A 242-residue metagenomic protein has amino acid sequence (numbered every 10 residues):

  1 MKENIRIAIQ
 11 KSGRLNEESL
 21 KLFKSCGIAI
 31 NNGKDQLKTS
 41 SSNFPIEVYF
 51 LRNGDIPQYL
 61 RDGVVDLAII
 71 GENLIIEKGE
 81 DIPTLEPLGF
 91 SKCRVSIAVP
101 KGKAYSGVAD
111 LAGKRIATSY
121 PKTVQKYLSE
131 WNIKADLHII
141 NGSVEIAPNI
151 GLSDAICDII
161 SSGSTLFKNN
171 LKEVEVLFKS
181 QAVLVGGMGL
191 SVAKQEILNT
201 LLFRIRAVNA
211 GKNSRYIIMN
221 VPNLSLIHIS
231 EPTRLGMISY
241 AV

Functional and structural regions predicted by a protein language model:
E3-L15, L22, C26, V108-Y120 (+1 more regions): Short loop->beta-strand "edge-of-pocket" segments that line small-molecule binding or catalytic clefts across diverse
E18-N43, P87, V108, P121-L137: Ligand-binding cleft/hinge of the Venus flytrap
G33-Q58, D136-P148: Short helix-initiation/N-cap motifs at beta->coil->alpha
Y49, D66-G71, D154-I160: Paired acidic/hydrophobic, glycine-rich loop segments that form the ligand-binding mouth/hinge of periplasmic-binding
E72, D81-K134, M188-V192, N199-F203: A conserved helix-loop-strand patch within extracytoplasmic ligand-binding domains of the periplasmic binding
E77-P87, S164-K179: Ligand-binding "clamshell"
A207-N223: Short glycine-/aliphatic-rich beta-strand segments at the starts of folded cytosolic domains
I227-V242: Single conserved hydrophobic/aromatic residue that forms the stacking wall/gate of nucleotide- or nucleobase-binding
